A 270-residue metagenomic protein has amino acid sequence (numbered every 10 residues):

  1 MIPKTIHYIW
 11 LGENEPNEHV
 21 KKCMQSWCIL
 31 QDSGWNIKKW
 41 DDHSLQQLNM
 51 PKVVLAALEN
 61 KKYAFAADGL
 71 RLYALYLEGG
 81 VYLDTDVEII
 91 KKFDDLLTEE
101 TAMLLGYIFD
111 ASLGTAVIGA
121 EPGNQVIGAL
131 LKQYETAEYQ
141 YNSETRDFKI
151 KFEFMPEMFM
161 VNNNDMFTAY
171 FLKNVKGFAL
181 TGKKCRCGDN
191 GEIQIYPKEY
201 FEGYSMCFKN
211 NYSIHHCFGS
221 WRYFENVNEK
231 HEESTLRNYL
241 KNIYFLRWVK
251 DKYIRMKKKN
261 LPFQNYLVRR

Functional and structural regions predicted by a protein language model:
M1-A67, L83-R270: Glycosyltransferase-associated regions of secretory-pathway enzymes, highlighting luminal stem/catalytic domains
D68-G80: Small-residue hinge/turn detector
